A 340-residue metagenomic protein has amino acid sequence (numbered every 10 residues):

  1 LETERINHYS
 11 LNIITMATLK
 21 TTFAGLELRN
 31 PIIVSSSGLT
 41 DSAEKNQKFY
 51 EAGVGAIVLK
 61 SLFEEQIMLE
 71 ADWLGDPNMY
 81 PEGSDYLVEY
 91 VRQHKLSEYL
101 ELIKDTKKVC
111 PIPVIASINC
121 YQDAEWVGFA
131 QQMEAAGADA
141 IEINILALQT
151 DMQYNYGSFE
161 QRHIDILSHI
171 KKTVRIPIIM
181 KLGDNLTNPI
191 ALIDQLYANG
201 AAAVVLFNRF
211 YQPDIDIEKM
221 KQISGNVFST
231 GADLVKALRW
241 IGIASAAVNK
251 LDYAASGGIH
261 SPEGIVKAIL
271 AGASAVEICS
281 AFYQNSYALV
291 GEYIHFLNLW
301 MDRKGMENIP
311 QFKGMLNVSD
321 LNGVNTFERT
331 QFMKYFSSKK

Functional and structural regions predicted by a protein language model:
L1-T15: Short, Lys/Arg-enriched N-terminal segments with co-localized hydrophobic residues within the first ~10-30 amino acids
M16-I33, Y99-K107: N-terminal amphipathic alpha-helix/helix-capping segment at the start of soluble metabolic enzymes
L28-A52: N-terminal phosphate-binding or glycine-rich loops at protein starts, especially the Walker A/P-loop of NTPases
L39, D123, F282-Y283: Short strand->helix junction
A43-E64, L69, L100, K104 (+4 more regions): Alpha/beta enzyme core
W73-Y90: Active-site gating loops and adjacent loop-to-helix segments of metal-dependent hydrolytic enzymes
Y86-S97, S117-Y121: Short coil/turn segments at secondary-structure boundaries
S229-K250, H260-K340: Alpha/beta catalytic cores of nucleotide-metabolism and tRNA/nucleoside-modifying enzymes
